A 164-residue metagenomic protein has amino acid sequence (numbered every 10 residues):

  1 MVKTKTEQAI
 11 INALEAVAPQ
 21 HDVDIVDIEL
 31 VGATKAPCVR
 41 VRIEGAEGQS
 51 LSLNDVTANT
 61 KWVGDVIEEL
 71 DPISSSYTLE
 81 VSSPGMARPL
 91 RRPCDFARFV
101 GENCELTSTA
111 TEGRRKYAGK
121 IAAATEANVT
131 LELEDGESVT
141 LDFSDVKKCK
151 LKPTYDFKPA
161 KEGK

Functional and structural regions predicted by a protein language model:
M1-K164: Short Lys/Arg-rich amphipathic alpha-helical segments
